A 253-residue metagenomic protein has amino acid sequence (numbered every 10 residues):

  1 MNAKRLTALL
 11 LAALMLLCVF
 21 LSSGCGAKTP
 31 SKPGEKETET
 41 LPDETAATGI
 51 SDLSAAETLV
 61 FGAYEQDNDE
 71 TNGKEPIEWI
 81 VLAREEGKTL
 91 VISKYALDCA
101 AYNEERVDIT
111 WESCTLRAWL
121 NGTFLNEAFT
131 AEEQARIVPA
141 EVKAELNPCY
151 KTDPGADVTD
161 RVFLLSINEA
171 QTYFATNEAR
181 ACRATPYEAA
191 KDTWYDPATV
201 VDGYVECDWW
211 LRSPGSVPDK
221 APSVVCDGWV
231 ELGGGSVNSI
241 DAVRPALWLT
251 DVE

Functional and structural regions predicted by a protein language model:
M1-L10: Bacterial N-terminal signal peptides that target proteins for export
L21-G24: C-terminal motif of bacterial Sec signal peptides marking the signal peptidase cleavage site
G26, P30, G34-E253: Collagenous Gly-X-Y triple-helix signature in extracellular proteins
